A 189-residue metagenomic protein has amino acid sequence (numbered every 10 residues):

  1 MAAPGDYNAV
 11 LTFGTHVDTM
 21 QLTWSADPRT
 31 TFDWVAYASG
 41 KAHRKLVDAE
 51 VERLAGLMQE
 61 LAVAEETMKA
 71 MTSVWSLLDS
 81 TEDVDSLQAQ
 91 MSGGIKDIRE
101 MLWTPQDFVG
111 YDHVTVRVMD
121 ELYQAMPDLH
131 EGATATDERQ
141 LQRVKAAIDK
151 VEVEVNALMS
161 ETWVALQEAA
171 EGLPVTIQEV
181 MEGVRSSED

Functional and structural regions predicted by a protein language model:
M1-P4: Short, surface-exposed loop/turn motifs with a glycine/proline- and acidic-biased composition
D6, F13, M20, G56-D189: Mature extracytoplasmic or organellar-lumen-exposed domains after removal of signal/transit peptides
G14-H16, S25-R29, V180: Generic structural motif
M20-G56: Low-complexity, Pro/Ser/Thr- and charge-rich linker/hinge segments at domain boundaries
